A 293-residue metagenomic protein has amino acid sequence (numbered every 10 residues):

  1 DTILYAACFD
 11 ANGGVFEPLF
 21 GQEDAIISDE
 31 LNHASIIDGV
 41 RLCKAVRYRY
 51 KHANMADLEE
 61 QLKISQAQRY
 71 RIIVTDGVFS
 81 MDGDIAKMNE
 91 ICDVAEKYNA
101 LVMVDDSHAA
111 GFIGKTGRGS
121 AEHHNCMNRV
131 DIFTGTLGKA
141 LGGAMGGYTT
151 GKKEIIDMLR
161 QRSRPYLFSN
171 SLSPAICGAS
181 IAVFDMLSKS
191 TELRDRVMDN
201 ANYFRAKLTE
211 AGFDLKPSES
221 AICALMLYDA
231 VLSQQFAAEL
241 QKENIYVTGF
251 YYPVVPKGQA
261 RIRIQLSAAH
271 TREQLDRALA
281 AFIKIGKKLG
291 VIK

Functional and structural regions predicted by a protein language model:
D1-G14: Short loop-beta-helix segment that forms the pyridoxal 5′-phosphate
V15-A34: Conserved PLP-anchoring active-site segment centered on the Schiff-base-forming lysine
C43, K97-Y98, A211, E243 (+1 more regions): Helix C-cap/helix->beta junction micro-motif
Y48-V104: Active-site phosphate-binding strand-loop segment of PLP-dependent enzymes
Y98-L101, H108, I113-E219, L232: Active-site C-terminal subdomain of aminotransferase-like
D195-F204, T209-N244, V254, G258-Q259 (+1 more regions): Conserved PLP-binding catalytic core of the aspartate aminotransferase-like
K242-I245, V254-K293: PLP-dependent enzyme catalytic core of the Aspartate aminotransferase-like
